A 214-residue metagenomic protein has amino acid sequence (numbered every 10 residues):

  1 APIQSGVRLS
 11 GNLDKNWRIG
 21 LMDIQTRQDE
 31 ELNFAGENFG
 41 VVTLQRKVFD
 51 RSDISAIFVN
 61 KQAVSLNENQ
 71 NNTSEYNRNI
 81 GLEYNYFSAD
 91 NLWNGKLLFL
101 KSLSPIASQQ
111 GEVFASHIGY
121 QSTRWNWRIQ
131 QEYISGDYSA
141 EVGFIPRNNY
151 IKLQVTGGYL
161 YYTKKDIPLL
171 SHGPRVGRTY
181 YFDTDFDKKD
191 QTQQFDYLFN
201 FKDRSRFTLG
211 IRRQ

Functional and structural regions predicted by a protein language model:
A1-S65, I129, I151-L153, D203: Active-site cores of enzymes that catalyze phosphoryl transfer or operate on phosphate-rich substrates
P2-Q4, S10, D90-Q214: Exposed, low-structure sequence patches enriched in small/polar residues
R18-G20, F39-S104, D166, S171-R175: Surface-exposed extracellular loop regions of Gram-negative outer-membrane beta-barrel proteins
N33, E68, E141-G143: Outer-membrane beta-barrel and related beta-rich outer-membrane complex signature in Gram-negative bacteria
F34-G36, S74-Y76, Q109: Low-complexity, polar/charged sequence tracts that form flexible coils or short amphipathic helices and often embed
